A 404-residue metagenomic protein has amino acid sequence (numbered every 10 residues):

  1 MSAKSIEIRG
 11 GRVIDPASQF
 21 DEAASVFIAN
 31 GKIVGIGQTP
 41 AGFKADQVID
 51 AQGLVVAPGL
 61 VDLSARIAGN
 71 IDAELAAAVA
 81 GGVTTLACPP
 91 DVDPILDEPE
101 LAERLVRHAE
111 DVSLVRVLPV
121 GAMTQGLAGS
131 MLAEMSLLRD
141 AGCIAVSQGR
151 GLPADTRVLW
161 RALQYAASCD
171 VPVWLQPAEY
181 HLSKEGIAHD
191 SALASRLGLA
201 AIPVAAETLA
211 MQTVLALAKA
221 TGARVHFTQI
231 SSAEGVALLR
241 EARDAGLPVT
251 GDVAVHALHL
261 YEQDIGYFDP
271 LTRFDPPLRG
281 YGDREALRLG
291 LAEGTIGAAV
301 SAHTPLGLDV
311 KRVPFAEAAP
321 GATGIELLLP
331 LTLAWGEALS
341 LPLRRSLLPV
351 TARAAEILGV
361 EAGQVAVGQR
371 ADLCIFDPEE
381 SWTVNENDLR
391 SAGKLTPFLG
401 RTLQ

Functional and structural regions predicted by a protein language model:
M1-P58: Histidine-rich, glycine-flanked metal-binding segment
G11, V26, G31, G53 (+14 more regions): Divalent metal-coordination and catalytic microenvironments
G42, A51-D111: Metal-associated gating/positioning segment near the N- to mid-region
L63-N70, T84-P99, V120-A133, L137 (+3 more regions): Divalent metal-binding segments
P99-R116, Q164-L175, P330-L331: Alpha-helix-loop-beta-strand connector modules within alpha/beta enzyme cores
L132-A299: Histidine/acidic residue-rich metal-binding segments in metalloenzymes
R196-R224, A292, G297-A299, T304-E379: His/Asp/Glu-enriched, well-ordered alpha-helical/loop segment that forms or immediately abuts the divalent-metal
P314-E317, R370-Q404: C-terminal cap of metal-dependent C-N hydrolases
